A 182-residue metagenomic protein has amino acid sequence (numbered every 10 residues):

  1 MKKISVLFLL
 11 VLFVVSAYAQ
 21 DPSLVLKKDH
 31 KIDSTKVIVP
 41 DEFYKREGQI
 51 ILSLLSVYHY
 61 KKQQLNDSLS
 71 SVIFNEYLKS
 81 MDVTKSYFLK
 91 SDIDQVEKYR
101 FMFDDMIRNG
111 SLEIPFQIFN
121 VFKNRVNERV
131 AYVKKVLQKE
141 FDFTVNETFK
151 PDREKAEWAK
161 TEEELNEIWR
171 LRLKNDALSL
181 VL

Functional and structural regions predicted by a protein language model:
I4, A19-L182: Flexible, low-complexity junctional segments that flank or bridge functional domains
I4-F13: Sec-dependent N-terminal signal peptides
F13-A19: C-terminal segment of classical bacterial N-terminal signal peptides
